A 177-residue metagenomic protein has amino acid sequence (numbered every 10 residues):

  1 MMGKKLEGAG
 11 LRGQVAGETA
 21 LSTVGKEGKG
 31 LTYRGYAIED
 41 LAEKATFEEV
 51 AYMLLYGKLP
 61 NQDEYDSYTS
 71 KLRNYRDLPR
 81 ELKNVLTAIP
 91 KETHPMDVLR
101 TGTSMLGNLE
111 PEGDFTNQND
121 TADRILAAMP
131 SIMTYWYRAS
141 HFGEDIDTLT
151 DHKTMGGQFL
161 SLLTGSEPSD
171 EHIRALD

Functional and structural regions predicted by a protein language model:
M1-D177: Hydrophobic alpha-helical bundle cores within soluble ligand-binding/oligomerization subdomains
